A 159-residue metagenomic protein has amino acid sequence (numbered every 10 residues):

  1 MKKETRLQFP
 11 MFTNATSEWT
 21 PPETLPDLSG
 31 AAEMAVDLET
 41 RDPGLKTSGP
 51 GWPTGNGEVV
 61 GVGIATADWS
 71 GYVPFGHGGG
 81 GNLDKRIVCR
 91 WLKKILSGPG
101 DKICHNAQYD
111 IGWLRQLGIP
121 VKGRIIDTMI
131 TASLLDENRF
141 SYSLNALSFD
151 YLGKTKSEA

Functional and structural regions predicted by a protein language model:
K2-D150: Conserved RNase H-like, two-metal-ion catalytic cores of nucleic-acid enzymes
F149-A159: A short, charged helix-loop
